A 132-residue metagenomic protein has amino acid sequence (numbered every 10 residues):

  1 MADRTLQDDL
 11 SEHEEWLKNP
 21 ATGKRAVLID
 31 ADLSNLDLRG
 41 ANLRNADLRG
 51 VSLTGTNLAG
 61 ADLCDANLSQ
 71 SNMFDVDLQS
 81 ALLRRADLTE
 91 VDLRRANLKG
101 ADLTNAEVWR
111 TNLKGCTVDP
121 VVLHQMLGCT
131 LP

Functional and structural regions predicted by a protein language model:
D3-P132: Tandem repeat scaffolds
